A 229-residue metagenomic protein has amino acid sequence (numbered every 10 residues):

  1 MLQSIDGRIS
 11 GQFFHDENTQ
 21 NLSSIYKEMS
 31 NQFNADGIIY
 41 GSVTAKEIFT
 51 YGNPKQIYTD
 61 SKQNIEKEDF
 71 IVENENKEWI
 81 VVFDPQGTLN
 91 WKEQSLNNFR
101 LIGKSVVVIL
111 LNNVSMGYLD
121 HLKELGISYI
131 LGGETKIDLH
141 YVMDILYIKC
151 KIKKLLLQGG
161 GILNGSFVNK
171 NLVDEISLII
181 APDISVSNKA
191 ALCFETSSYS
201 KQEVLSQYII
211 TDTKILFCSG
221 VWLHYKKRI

Functional and structural regions predicted by a protein language model:
M1-I229: Enzymes that bind and transform nitrogen-containing heteroaromatic metabolites
